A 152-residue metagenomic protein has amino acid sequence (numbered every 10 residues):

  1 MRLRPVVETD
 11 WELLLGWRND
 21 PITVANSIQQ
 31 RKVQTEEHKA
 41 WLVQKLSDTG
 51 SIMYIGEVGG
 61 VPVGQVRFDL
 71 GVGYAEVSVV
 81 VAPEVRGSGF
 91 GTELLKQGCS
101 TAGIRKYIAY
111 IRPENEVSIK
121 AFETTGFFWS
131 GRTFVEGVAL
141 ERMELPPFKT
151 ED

Functional and structural regions predicted by a protein language model:
M1-L13, W17, E57-D152: Acyl-donor (CoA/ACP) binding surface of acyl/acetyltransferases
E8-L15, T35, K39, V43: An amphipathic alpha-helix signature
W11, I22-T23, G50-S51, Y107: Generic structural signal for secondary-structure transition and capping sites
D20-T23, K32, S47, R86 (+1 more regions): Residue-level marker of structural boundaries
I22-W41: Conserved GNAT-fold acetyl-CoA-binding loop/helix
V43-I55: A short helix-loop-beta-strand connector motif used in the catalytic cores of GNAT acetyltransferases and, in some
